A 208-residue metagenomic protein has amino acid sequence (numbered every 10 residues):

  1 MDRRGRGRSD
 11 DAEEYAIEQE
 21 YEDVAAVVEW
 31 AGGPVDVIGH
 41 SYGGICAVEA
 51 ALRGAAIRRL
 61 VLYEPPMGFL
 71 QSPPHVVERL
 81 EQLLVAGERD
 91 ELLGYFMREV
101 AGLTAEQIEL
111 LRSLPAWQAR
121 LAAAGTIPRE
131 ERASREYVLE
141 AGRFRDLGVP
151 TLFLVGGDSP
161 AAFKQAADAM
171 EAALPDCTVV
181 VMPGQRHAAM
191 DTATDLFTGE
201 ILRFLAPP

Functional and structural regions predicted by a protein language model:
R3-G7, M67, R186: Alpha/beta-hydrolase active-site loop signature
R3-I38, Y42, G199: Active-site loop/oxyanion-hole signature of alpha/beta-hydrolase fold enzymes
G33-Q71: Conserved hydrolase catalytic core segment
I57-R58, C177, Q185: Core-facing hydrophobic residues within beta-strands of well-ordered domains
S72-P73, R89-P128, R135: Conserved alpha/beta-hydrolase catalytic His-Asp/Glu region
L80-Y95, T192: Short helix-adjacent coil turns
A116-A172, T178-V181, A189: Conserved serine/cysteine hydrolase catalytic core
V181-T198: Catalytic histidine-centered segment of alpha/beta-hydrolase-like enzymes
